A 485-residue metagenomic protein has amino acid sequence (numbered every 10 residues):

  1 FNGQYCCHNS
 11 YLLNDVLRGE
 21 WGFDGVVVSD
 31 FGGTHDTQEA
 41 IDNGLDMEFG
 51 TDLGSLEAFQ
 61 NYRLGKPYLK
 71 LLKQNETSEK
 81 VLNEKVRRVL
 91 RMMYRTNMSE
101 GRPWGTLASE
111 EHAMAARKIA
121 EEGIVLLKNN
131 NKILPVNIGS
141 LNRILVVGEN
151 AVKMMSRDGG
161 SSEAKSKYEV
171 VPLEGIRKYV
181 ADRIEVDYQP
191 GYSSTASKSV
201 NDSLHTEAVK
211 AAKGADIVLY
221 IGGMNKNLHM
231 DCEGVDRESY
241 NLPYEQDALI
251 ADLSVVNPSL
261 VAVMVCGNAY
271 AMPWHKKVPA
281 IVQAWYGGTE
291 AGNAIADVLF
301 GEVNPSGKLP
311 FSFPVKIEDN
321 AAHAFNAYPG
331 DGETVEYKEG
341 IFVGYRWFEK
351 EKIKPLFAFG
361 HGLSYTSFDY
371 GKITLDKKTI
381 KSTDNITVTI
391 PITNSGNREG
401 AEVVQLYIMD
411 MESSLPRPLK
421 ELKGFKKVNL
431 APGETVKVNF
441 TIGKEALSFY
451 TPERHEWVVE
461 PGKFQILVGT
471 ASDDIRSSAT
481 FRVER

Functional and structural regions predicted by a protein language model:
G3-H8, R18-G22, V28-T37, G65 (+3 more regions): C-terminal non-catalytic regions of proteins with extracellular/luminal or membrane-system context
Y11: Catalytic core of the metallo-beta-lactamase
F23-E57: Short acidic/histidine-rich active-site segments
G44, E57-E100: Long, well-ordered, tryptophan-enriched scaffold segments
L45-D52, L56-F59, I373-L375, K444-Y450: Compositionally biased, low-complexity linear motifs
R102-E110: Short glycine/proline- and acidic residue-enriched helix-loop micro-motifs that form flexible lids or anion-recognition
